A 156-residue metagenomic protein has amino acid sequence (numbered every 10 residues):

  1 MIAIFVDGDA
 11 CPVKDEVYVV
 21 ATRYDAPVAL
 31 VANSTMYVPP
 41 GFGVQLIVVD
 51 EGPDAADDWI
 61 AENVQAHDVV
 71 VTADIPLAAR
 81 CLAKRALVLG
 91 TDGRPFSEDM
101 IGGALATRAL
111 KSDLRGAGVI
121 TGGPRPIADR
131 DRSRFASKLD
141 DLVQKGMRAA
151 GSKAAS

Functional and structural regions predicted by a protein language model:
I2-S156: Nuclease catalytic cores that cleave nucleic-acid phosphodiester bonds, predominantly acidic two-metal-ion
